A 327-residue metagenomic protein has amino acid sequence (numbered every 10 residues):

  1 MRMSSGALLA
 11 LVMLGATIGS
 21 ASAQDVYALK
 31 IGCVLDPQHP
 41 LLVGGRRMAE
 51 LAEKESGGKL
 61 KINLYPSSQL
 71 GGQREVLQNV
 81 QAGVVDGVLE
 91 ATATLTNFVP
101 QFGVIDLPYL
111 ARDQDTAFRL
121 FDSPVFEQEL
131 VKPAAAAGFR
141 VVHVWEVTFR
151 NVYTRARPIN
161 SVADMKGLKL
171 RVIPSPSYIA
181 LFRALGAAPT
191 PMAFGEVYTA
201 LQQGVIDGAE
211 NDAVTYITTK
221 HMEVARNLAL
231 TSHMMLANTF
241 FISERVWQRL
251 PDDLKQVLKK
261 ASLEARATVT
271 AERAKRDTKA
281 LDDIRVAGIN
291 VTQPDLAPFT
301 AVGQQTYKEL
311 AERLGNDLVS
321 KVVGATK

Functional and structural regions predicted by a protein language model:
M1-M3: N-terminal secretory signal peptides that target proteins for export/translocation
G6-T17: Bacterial N-terminal signal peptides
I18-A23: Sec/Tat signal peptide C-region and signal peptidase I cleavage site
Q24-A117, V125, L130-K327: N-terminal secretory/targeting leader peptides
